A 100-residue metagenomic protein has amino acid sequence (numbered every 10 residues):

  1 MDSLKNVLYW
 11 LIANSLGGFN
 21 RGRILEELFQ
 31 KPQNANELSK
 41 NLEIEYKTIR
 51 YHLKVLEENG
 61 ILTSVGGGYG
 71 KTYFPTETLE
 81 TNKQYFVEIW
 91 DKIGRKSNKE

Functional and structural regions predicted by a protein language model:
M1-R23: Short alpha-helical segments that sit at the start of domains
L8, K71-E100: Conserved segment of winged-helix/HTH DNA-binding domains
F19, Q30-N34: Short capping segments at the starts of secondary-structure elements
E37-N41: A short acidic, leucine-rich amphipathic alpha-helix
K47: Key DNA-contact positions within bacterial/archaeal DNA-binding proteins
L53-K54: Short, hydrophobic-biased segments on the C-terminal half of alpha helices that form "recognition helices"
E58-G68, Y73-F74: Beta-hairpin "wing" of winged helix-turn-helix
